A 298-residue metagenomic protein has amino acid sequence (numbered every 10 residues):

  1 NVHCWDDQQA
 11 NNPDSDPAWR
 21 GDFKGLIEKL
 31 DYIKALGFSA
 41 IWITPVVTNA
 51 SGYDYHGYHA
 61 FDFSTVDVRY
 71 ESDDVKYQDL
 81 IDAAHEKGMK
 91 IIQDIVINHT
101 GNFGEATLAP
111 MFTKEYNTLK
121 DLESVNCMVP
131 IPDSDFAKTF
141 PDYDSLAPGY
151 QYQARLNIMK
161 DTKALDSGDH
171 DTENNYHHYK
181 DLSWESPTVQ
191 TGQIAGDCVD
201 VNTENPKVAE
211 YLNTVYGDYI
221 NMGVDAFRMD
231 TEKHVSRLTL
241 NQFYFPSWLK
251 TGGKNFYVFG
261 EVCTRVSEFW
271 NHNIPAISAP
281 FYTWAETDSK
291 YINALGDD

Functional and structural regions predicted by a protein language model:
N1, W42-Y53, I95-G104, T231-S236 (+1 more regions): Short, solvent-exposed turn/loop segments enriched in Gly/Ser/Thr/Pro and often Arg
N1-K90, E105, G192-C198: N-terminal structural segment of carbohydrate-active enzymes
W19-Y32, V201-N221: Short, acidic/polar
G52-S64, N98-W184, N273-P280: Aromatic- and acidic-residue-enriched segments that line the glycan-binding/catalytic groove of carbohydrate-active
L80-G88, N98-H99, M111, P132 (+1 more regions): Active-site-proximal helices and loops of the catalytic beta/alpha 8
G192-T203, R237-F245: Active-site cleft segment of glycoside hydrolase catalytic domains centered on the general acid/base Glu
